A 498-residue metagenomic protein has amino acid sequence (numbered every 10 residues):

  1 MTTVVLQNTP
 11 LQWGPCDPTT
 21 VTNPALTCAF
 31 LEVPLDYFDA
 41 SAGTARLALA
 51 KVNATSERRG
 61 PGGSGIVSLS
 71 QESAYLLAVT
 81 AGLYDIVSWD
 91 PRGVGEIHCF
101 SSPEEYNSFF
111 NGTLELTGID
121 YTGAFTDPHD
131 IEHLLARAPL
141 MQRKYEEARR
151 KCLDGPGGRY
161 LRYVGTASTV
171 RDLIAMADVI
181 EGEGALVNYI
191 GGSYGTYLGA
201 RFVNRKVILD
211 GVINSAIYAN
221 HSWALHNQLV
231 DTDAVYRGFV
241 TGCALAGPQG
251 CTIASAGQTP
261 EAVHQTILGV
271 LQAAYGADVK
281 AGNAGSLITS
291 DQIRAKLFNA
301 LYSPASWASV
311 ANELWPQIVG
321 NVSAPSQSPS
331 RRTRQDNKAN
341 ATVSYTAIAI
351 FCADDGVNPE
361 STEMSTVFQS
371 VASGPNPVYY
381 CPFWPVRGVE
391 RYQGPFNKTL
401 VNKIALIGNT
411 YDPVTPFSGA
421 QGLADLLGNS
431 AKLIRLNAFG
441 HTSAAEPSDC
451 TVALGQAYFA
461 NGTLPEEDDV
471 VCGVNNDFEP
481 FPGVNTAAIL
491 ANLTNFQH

Functional and structural regions predicted by a protein language model:
T2-Q292, A349-H498: Gly/Pro-rich cap/lid or specificity-loop segments adjacent to the active site
M176, R331-Q335: Proteolytic processing junctions in secreted/extracellular precursors, especially proprotein convertase/trypsin-like
L287-W315: P-loop NTPase catalytic cores that bind/hydrolyze ATP
S309, V319-G320, D355: Glycine-rich, aromatic-lined ligand/substrate-binding cores of catalytic and carbohydrate-binding domains
I318-R331: Amphipathic alpha-helical substructures
R334, S344, S361-E363: Extracellular/luminal segments of secreted precursors and ectodomains of membrane proteins
D336-D355: Long, low-complexity segments enriched in small/aliphatic residues
